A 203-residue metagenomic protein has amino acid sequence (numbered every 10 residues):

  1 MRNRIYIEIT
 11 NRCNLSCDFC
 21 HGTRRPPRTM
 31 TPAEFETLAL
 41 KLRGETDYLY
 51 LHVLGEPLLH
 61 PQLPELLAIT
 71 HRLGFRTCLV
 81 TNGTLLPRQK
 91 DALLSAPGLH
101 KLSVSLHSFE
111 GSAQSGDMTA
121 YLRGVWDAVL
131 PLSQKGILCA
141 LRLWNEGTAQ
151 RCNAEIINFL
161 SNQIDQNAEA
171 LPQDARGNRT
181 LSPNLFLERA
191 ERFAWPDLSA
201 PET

Functional and structural regions predicted by a protein language model:
M1-L102, A113-D117: Conserved alpha-helical substructure of the radical SAM core
M30, L73-R76, A96-T203: Radical SAM enzyme [4Fe-4S]-AdoMet core and its adjacent flexible, acidic and glycine-rich loops/tails across
